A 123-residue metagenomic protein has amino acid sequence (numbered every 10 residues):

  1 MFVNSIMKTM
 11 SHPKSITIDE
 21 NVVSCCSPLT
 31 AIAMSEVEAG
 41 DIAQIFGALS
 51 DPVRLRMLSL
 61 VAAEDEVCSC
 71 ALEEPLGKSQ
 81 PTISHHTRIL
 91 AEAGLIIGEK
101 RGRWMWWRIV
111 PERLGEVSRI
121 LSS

Functional and structural regions predicted by a protein language model:
M1-L49, A93, I120-L121: N-terminal leader segment of winged-helix/HTH proteins
E36-S79, R101, M105-R113: N-terminal helix-turn-helix DNA-binding core of bacterial DNA-binding proteins
R54, H85-H86: Histidine-centered divalent metal-coordination motifs
E73-E74, H85, A91-E92: Alpha-helical residues within the helix-turn-helix
P111, L121-S122: A short beta-strand motif that forms part of the nucleic acid-binding face of small beta-barrel RNA-binding folds
V117: Residues that scaffold the ATP/ADP-binding catalytic core of kinase and kinase-like folds
